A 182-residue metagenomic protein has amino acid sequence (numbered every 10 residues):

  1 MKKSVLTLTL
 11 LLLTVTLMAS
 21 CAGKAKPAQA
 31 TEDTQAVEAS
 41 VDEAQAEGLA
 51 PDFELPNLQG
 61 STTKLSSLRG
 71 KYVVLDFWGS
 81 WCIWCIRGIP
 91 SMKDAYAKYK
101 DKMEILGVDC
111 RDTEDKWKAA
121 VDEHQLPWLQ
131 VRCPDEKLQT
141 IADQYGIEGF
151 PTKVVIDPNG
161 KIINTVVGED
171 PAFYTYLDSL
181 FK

Functional and structural regions predicted by a protein language model:
M1-T9: Bacterial N-terminal signal peptides that target proteins for export
L17-S20: C-terminal motif of bacterial Sec signal peptides marking the signal peptidase cleavage site
A22-K24: Bacterial signal peptide processing site
E32-L65: N-terminal "domain-start" segment that seeds a small globular fold
R69, F77-D94: Conserved redox-active cysteine motifs that mediate thiol-disulfide chemistry, especially di-cysteine Cys-X(1-2)-Cys
D76, I105-D109, V131: Short beta-strand segments
R87-H124, E136-D143: Structural microenvironment flanking redox-active thiols in thiol-disulfide oxidoreductases
H124-L126, C133-F181: Thiol/disulfide oxidoreductase modules built on the thioredoxin-like
